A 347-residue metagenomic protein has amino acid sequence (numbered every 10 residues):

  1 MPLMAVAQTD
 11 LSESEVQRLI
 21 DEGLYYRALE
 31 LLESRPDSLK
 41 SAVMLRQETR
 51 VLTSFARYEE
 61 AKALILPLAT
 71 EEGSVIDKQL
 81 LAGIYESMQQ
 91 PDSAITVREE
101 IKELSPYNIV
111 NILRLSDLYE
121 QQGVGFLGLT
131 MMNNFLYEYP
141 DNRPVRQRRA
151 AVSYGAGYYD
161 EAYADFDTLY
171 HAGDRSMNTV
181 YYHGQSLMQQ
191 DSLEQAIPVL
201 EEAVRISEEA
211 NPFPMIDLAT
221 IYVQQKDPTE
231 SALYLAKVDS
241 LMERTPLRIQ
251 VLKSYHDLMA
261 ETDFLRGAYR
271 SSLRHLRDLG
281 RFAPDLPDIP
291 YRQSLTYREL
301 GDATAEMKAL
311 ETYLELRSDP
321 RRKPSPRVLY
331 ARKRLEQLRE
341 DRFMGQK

Functional and structural regions predicted by a protein language model:
M4-I76, S87, S318, P326-K347: N-terminal leader/linker segments that initiate helical-solenoid repeat arrays
D10, V43, I76-D77, V110 (+7 more regions): Start-of-helix register in tetratricopeptide repeats
D21-E22, S54-F55, S87-M88, Q121-Q122 (+7 more regions): Register position in tetratricopeptide repeats
P36-D37, L66-T70, K102-E103, N133-Y137 (+6 more regions): Conserved structural position within tetratricopeptide repeats
L39-K40, E72-G73, P106, P140 (+6 more regions): Short coil turns that delineate tetratricopeptide repeat
Q47, L80-G83, R114-D117, R148-A151 (+7 more regions): Canonical tetratricopeptide repeat
T70, V223, A236-L241, R298 (+1 more regions): TPR/TPR-like (Sel1-like) alpha-helical repeat modules
